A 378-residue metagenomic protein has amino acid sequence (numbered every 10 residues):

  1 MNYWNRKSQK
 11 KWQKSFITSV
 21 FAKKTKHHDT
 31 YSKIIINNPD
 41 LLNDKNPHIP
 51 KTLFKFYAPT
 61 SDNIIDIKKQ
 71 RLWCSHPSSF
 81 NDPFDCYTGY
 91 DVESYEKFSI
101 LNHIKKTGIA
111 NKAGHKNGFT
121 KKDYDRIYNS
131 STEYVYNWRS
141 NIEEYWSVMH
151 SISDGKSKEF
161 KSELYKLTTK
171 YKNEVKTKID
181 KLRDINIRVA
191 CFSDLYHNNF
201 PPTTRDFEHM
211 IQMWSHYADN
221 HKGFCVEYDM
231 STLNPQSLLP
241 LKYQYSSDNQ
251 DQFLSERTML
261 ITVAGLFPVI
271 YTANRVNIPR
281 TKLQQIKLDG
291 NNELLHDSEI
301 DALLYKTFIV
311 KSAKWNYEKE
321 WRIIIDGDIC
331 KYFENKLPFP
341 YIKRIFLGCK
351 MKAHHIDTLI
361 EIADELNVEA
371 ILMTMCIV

Functional and structural regions predicted by a protein language model:
N2-V378: Partner-binding and oligomerization surfaces adjacent to conserved cores of proteins that assemble macromolecular
